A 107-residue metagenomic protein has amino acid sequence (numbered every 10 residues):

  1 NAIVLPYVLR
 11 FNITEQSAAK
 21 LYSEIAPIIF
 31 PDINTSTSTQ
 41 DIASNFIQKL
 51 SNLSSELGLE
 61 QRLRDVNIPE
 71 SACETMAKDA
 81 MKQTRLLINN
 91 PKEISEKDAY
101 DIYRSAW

Functional and structural regions predicted by a protein language model:
N1-P69: Gly/Pro-rich interdomain helix-loop hinge
P69-W107: Short, amphipathic C-terminal "tail helix"
